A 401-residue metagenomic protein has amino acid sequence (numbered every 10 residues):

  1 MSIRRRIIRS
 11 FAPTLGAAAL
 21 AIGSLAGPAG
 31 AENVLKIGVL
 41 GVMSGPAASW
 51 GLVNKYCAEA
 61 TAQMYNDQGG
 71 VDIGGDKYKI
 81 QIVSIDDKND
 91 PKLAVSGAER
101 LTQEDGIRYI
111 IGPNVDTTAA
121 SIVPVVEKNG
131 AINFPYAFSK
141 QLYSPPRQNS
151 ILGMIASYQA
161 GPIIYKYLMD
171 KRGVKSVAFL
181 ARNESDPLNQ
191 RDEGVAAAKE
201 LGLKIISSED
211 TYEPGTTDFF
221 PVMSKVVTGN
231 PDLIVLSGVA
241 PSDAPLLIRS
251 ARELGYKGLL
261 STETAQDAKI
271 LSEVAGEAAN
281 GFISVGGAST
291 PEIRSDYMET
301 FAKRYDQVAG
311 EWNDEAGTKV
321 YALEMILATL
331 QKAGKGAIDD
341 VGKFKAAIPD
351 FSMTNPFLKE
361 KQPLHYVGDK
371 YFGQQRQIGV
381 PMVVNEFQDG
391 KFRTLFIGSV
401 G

Functional and structural regions predicted by a protein language model:
M1-R9: N-terminal secretory signal peptides that target proteins for export/translocation
S10-T14, A19-A29: C-terminal segment of classical bacterial N-terminal signal peptides
P28-V39, D72-Q81, M169-K175: Immediate post-signal peptide segment of exported/extracytoplasmic ligand-binding proteins
V34, S49-Y56, Q68-S144, T211-F219 (+1 more regions): Beta-alpha junction/loop-to-helix N-cap segments that form part of ligand/metal-binding clefts
G38-T61, I85-P91, N114-T117, L180-N189 (+2 more regions): Extracytoplasmic "Venus flytrap"
K92, E104-D210, L259-S284: Extracytoplasmic ligand/sensor domains, especially the bilobed periplasmic-binding protein
I248-Y321, K332-G334, F392-V400: Extracellular/periplasmic periplasmic-binding protein-like sensory domains
Q307-N313, A328-F392: Segments of small-molecule ligand-sensing domains
